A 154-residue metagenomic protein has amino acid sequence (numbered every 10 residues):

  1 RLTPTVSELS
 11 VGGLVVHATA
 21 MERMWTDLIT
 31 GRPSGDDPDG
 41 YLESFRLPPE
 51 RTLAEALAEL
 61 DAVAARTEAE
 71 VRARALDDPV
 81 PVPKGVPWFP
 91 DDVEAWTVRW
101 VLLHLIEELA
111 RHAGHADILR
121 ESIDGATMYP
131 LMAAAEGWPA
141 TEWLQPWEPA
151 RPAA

Functional and structural regions predicted by a protein language model:
R1-S44, G85-A154: Short, contiguous alpha-helical
L28, S34-E70: Helix-adjacent hinge/juxtasegments
P49, V82-K84: Generic low-complexity segments that are intrinsically disordered, proline-rich and/or Lys/Arg-biased
E70-V80, E121-D124: Surface-exposed helix-capping loop/turn segments at secondary-structure junctions
